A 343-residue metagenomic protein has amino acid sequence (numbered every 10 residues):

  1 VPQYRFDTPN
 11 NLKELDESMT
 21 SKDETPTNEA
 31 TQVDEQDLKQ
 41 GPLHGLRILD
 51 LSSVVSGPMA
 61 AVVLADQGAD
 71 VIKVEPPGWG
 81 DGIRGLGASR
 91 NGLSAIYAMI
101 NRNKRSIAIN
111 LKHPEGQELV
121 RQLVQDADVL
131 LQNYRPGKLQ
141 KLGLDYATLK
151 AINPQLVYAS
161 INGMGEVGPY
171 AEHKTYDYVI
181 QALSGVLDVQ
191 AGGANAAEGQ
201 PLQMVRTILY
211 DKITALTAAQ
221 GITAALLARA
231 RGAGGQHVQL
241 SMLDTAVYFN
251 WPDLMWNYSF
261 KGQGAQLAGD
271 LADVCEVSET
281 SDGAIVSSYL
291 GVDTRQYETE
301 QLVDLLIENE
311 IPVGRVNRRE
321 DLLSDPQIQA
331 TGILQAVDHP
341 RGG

Functional and structural regions predicted by a protein language model:
V1-G78, N133, K150-A159, A246-G343: Acyl-CoA thioester-binding alpha/beta core of soluble enzymes
D37, L49, A95-A151: A structured beta-alpha segment of the ubiquitous adenosine-cofactor-binding alpha/beta core
S53, L111, R135-P136, N162-G163 (+1 more regions): Short glycine-/small-residue-rich Rossmann-like dinucleotide-binding loops
V63, Q67, Q140-E276, S281-Y289: Active-site-adjacent "lid/gating" segments in soluble enzymes
D66-N103: Glycine-rich phosphate-binding loop and adjoining beta1-alpha1-beta2 segment of Rossmann-like nucleotide-binding folds
L86, K104, Y158, D177-V179 (+1 more regions): Structural signal for hydrophobic
A88-G92, K174-V179, W256-N257, A330-L334: Short, hinge-like loop/turn segments at secondary-structure boundaries
